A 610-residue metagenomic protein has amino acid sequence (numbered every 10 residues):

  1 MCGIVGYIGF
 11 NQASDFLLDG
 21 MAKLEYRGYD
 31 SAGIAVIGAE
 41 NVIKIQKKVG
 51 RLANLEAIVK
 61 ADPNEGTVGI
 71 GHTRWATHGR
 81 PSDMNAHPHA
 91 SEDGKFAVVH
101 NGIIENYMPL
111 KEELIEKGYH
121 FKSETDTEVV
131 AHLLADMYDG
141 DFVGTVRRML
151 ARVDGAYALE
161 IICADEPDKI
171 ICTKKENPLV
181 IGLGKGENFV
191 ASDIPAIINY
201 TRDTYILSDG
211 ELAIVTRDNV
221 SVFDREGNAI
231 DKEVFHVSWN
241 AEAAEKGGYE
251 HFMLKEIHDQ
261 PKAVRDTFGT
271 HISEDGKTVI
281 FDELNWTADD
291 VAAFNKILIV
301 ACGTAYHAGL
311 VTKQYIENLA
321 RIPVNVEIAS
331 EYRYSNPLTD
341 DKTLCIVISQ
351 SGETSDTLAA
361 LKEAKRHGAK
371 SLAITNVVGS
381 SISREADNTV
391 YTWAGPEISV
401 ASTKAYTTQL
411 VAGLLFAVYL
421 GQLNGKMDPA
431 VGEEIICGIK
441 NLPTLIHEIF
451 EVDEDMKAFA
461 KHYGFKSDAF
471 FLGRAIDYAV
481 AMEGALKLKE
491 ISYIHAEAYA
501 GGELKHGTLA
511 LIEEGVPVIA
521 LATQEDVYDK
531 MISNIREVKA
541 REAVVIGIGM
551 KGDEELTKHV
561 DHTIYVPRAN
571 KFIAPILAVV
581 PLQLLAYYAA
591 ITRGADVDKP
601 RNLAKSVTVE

Functional and structural regions predicted by a protein language model:
M1-E250, K262-L298, Y334, P429 (+2 more regions): Conserved short alpha-helical segments that host acidic/polar catalytic motifs at enzyme active sites
N11, D30, S221, Y499-Y565 (+2 more regions): Gly/His-enriched, cation/cofactor- and phosphate-binding structural elements
T67, G71-M84, D275-A288, T312-I348 (+1 more regions): Glycine-rich oxoanion-binding loops at beta->alpha junctions
P88-A90, I162, I171-C172, T204-Y205 (+13 more regions): Replace "in large, NTP-powered and nucleic-acid-processing enzymes" with "in large, NTP-powered factors and other
A156-E187, F459, G464-E490, V527 (+1 more regions): Acidic/histidine-rich
Q260-V264, F268-L298, N388-P517, A590-E610: Active-site phosphate/pyrophosphate-binding segments
A292-N441, T523-I564, L585, R593: Glycine-rich phosphate-binding loops that contact phosphosugars or nucleotide phosphates
V544, T557-H559, A569-E610: Generic C-terminus detector
